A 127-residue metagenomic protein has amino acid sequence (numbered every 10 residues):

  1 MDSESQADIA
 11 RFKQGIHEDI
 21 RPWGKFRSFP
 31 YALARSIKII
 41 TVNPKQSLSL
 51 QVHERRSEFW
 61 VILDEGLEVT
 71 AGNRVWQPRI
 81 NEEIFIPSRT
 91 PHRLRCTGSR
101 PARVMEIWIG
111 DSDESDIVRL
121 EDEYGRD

Functional and structural regions predicted by a protein language model:
D2-I20, R93-D127: Double-stranded beta-helix
K13-V52, R56-S57, I107: A short glycine-rich, His/Asp/Glu-containing loop-to-beta-strand
P44-Q46, R55-R56, R74, T90-P91 (+1 more regions): A generic "binding-loop/recognition-motif" signal
E54-E68, G72-N73: Glycine- and acidic-residue-biased ligand/ion/polar-headgroup-sensing regions
G72-P91: Short acidic-glycine-tyrosine-enriched beta hairpin
